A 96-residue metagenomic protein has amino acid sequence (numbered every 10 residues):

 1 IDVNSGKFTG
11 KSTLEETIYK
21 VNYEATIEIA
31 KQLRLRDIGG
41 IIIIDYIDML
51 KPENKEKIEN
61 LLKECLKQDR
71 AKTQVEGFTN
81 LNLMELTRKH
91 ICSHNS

Functional and structural regions predicted by a protein language model:
I1-S96: Conserved glycine-centered short motifs in functionally critical loops
